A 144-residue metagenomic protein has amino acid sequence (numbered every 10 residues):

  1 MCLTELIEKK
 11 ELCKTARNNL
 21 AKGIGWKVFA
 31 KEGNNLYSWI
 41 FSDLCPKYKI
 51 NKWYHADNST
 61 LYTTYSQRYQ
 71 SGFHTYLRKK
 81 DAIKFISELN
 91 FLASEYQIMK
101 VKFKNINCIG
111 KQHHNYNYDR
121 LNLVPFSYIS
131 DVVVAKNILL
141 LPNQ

Functional and structural regions predicted by a protein language model:
M1-F73, K79-Q144: Conserved NAD+-utilizing ADP-ribose enzyme module
